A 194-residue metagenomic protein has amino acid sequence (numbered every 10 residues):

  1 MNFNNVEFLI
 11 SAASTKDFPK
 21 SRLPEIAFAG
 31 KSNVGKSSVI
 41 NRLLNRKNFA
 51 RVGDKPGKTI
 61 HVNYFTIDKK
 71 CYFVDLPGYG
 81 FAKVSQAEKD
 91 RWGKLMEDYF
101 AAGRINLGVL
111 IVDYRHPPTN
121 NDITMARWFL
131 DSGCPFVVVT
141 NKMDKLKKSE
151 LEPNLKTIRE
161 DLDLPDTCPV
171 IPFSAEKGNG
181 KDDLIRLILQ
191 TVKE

Functional and structural regions predicted by a protein language model:
M1-K83, K193: Conserved G1/Walker A P-loop phosphate-binding module
F3-T15, K145-E194: Canonical P-loop GTPase G-domain recognition
R22, N48, H61, E88-W92 (+5 more regions): Helical mechanochemical/support elements of P-loop NTPase systems and associated helical scaffolds
L43-K47, F100, L162, I188: Hydrophobic aliphatic residues
K58, C71, G78-F81, R115-P118 (+2 more regions): Conserved nucleotide-binding/hydrolysis micro-motifs of P-loop NTPases
F65, N141, L184: Residue-level signal for inorganic ion chemistry
I67-N106: Conserved nucleotide-sensing/catalytic segment adjacent to the nucleotide-binding pocket in NTP-handling enzymes
E97-C168: Conserved C-terminal guanine-recognition region of P-loop GTPase G domains, centered on the G4
